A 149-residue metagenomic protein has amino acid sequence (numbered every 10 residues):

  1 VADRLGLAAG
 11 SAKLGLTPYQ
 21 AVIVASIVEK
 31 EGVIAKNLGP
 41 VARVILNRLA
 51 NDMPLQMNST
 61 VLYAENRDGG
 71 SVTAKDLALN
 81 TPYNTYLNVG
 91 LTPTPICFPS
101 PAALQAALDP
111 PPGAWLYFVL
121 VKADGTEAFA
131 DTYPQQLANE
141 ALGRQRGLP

Functional and structural regions predicted by a protein language model:
V1-P149: Bacterial extracytoplasmic/cell-wall-associated proteins, especially those involved in peptidoglycan
